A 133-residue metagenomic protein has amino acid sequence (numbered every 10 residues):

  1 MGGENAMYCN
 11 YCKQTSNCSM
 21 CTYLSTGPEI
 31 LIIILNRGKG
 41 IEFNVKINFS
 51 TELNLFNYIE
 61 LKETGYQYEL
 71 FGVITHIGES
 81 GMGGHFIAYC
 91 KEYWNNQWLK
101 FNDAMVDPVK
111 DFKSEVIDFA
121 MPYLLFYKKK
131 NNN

Functional and structural regions predicted by a protein language model:
M1-N133: Exposed substrate/partner-binding surface patches
